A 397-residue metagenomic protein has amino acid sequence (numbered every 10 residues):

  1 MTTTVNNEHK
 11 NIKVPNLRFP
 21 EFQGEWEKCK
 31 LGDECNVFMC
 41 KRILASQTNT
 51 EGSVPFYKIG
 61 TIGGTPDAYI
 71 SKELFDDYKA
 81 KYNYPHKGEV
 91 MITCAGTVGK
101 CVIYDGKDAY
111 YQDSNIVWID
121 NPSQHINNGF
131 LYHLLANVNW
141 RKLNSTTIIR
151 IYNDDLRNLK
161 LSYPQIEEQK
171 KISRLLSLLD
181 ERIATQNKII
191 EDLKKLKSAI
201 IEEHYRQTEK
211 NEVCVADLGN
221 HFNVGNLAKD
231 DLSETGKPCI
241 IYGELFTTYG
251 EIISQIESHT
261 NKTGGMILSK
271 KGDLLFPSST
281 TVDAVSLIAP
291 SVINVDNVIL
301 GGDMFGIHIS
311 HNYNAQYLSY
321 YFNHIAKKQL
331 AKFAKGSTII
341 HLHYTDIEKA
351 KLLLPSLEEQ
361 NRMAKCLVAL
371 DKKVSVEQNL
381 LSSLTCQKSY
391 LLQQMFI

Functional and structural regions predicted by a protein language model:
M1-G24, L178-E181, T185-V215, N379-I397: Short amphipathic coiled-coil heptad-repeat segments
T3-N7, L31, L143-T146, G336: Basic chromatin DNA-binding modules
N11-P15, C94, Y110-V117, S145-E167 (+2 more regions): A short glycine-rich beta-alpha junction/loop motif
V14-K41, Y163, E203-N226, K349: Non-catalytic DNA-recognition/assembly elements of restriction-modification systems
L17, C29-G32, G60, S114 (+5 more regions): Structural detector for helix-capping/boundary residues
G32-A45, G60-K87, A216-K229, G243-L274: Sequence-specific dsDNA recognition surfaces
K58-I59, Y69, E73-A136, I241-Y242 (+1 more regions): A short beta-sheet element
K170-R182, Q186, V213, D217 (+1 more regions): Extracellular/lumenal glycan-associated surfaces
